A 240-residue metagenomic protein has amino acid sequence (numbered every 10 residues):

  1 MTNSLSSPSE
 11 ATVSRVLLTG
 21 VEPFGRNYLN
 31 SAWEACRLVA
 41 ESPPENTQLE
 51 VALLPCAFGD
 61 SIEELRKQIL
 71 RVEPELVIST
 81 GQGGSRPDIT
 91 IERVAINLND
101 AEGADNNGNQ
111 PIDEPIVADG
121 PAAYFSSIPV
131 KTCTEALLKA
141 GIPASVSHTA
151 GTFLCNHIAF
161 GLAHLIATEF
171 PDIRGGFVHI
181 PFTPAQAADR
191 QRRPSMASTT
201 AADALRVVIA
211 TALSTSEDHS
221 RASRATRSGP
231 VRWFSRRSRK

Functional and structural regions predicted by a protein language model:
T2-A150, A163-T168, D172, Q191-K240: N-terminal catalytic or cofactor-binding beta/alpha core of small enzyme domains
G151-C155, I180-F182: Small/polar glycine-rich anion-binding or flexible loop at a beta-alpha turn
N156-A163: Hydrophobic, aromatic-enriched interface-forming segments
G175, H179-A185: An accessory alpha-helical subdomain
A188: Active-site-proximal beta-alpha loop/turn segments in soluble metabolic enzymes
